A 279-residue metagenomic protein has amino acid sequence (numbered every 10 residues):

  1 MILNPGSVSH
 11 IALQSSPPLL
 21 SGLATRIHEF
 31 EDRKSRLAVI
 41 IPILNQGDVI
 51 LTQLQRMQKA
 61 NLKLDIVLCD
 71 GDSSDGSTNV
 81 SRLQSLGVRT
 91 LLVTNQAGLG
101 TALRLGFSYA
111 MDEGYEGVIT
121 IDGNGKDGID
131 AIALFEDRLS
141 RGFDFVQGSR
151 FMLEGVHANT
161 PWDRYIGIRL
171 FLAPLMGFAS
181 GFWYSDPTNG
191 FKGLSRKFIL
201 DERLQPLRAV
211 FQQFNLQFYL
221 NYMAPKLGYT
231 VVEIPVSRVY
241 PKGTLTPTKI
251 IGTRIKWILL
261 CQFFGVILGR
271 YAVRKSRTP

Functional and structural regions predicted by a protein language model:
M1-L37, D48-Q58, Q205-P279: Hydrophobic helical membrane-anchoring modules
K34-L37, Q58-L68, V88-R89: Short loop->beta transition adjacent to catalytic acidic/histidine clusters or analogous donor-positioning motifs
I41, K63-S73, I121: Short beta-strand/loop segment that forms part of the nucleotide-sugar
Q46-V49, S73, L99: Donor nucleotide-sugar binding loop of glycosyltransferases
D70-N79, G125: A conserved acidic beta->alpha catalytic loop
V93-D112, I129-V210, F214, P241-I250 (+1 more regions): Acceptor/aglycone-binding surface of glycosyltransferases and processive sugar-polymer synthases
Y115-K126: Short beta-strand-to-loop acidic/aromatic patch adjacent to the donor-nucleotide binding site
